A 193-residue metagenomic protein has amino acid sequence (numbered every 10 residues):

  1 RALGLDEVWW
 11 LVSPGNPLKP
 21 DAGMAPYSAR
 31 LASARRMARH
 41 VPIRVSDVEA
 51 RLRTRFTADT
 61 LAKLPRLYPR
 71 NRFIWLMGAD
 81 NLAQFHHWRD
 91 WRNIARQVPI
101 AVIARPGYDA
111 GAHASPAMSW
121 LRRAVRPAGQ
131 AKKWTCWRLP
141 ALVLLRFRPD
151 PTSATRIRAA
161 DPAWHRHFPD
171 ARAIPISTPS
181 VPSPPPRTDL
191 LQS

Functional and structural regions predicted by a protein language model:
R1-S193: Nucleotidyltransferase catalytic core that binds NTPs
